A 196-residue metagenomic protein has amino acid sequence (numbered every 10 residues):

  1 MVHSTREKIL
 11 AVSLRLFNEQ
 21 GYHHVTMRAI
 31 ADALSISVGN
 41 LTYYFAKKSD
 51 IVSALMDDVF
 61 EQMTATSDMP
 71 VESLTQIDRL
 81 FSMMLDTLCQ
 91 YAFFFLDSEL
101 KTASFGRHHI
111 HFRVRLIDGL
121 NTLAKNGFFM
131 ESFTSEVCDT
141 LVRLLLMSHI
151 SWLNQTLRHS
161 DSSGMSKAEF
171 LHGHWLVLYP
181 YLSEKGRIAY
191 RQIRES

Functional and structural regions predicted by a protein language model:
K8, V12, L16-D50, A54: Helix-turn-helix
D57-M63: Short, basic, alpha-helical segments at the C-terminal edge of helix-turn-helix-like DNA-binding modules
T66-F93: Hydrophobic alpha-helical connector segments
S67, D97-S104: Short linear capping/connector segments at secondary-structure termini
R79, M83, E136-M147, M165 (+2 more regions): Amphipathic alpha-helical interaction segments
L96-S98, E131-S132, Y190: Short, hydrophobic secondary-structure boundary micro-motifs
A103-F129, E136-N154, L176-V177: Amphipathic alpha-helical packing segments from all-alpha helical-bundle domains
K125-N126, N154, R158-S196: C-terminal peripheral helix-coil segments that are non-catalytic and often amphipathic
